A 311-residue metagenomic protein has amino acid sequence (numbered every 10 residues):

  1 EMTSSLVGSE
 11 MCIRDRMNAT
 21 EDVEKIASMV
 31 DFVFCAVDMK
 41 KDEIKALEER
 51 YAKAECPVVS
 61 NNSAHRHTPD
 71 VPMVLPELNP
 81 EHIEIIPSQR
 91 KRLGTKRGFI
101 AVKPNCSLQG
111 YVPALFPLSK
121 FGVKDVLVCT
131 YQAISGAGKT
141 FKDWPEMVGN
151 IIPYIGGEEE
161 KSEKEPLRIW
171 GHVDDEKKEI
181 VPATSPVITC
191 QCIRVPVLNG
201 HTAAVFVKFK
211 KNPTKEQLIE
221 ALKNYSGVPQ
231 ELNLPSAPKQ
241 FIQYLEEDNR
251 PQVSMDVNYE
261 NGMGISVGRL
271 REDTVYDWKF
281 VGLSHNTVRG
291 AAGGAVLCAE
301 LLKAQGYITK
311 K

Functional and structural regions predicted by a protein language model:
E1-G8, I13: Single conserved hydrophobic/aromatic residue that forms the stacking wall/gate of nucleotide- or nucleobase-binding
S9, S28, Q109-Q230: Active-site-lining helix/loop region of Rossmann-like oxidoreductase modules
E21-A46: Rossmann-like NAD(P)-binding element
D31, C56, G98: Conserved acidic residues
A36-V37, N62, P104: Glycine-rich, N-terminal phosphate-binding loop of Rossmann-like dinucleotide-binding domains
D42-T95: Rossmann-fold NAD(P)-binding glycine/threonine-rich loop
P87-G122: Short alpha-helices
C190-R194, N199-K311: C-terminal active-site/capping subdomain that shapes the small-molecule cofactor and substrate pocket of enzyme
